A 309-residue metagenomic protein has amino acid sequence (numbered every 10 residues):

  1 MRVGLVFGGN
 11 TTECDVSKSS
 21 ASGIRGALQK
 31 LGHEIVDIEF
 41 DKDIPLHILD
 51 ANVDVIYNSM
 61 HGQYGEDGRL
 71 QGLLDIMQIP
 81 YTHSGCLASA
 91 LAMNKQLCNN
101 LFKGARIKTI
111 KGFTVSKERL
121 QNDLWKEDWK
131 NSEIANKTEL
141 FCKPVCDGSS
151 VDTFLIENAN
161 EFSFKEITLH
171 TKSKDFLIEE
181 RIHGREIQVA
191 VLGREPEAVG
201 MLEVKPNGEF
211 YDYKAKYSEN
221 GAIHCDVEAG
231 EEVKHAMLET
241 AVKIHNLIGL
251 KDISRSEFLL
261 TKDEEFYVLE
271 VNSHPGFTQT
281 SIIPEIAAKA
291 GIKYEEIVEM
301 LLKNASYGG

Functional and structural regions predicted by a protein language model:
M1-N100, S116-D128, M300, N304-G309: ATP-binding N-terminal substructure of ATP-dependent carboxylate-amine bond-forming enzymes
M1-V6, L91-E179, H183-G184: Active-site nucleotide/adenylate-binding loops and adjacent lid/helix of ATP-dependent enzymes
I35, P80-Y81, T109, L140 (+1 more regions): Hydrophobic beta-strand scaffold residues
E157-E239, K262-Y267: Phosphate-binding site of ATP-dependent enzymes
E180, V191, N246-F277, A287: Conserved metal-phosphate-binding beta-hairpin within the catalytic cores of diverse ATP-dependent phosphoryl-transfer
E203-S254, E285-G309: Active-site "cap" helix and flanking loop/linker of ATP-utilizing ligase/carboxylase catalytic domains
T278-I282: Zn-dependent metallopeptidase/amidohydrolase metal-coordination segment
